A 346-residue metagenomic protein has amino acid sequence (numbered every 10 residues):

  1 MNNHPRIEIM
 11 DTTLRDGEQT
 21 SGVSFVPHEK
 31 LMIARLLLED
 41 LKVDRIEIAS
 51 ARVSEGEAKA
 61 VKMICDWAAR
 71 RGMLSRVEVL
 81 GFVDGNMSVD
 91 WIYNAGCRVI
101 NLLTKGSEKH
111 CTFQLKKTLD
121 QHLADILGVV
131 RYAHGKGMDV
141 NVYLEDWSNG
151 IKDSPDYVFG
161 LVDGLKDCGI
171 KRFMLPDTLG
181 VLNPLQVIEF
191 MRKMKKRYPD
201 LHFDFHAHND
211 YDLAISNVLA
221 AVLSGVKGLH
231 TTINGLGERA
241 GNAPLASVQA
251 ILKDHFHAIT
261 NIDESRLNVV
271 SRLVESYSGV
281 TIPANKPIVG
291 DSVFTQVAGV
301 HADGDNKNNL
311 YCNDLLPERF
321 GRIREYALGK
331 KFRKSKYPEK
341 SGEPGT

Functional and structural regions predicted by a protein language model:
N3-I9, R15-D16, T20-R45, M63-G72 (+2 more regions): Alpha/beta enzyme core
R6-I7, D11-T13, H257-T346: A mid-to-C-terminal "edge-of-domain" accessory segment
R45-S50, R76-V79, M174, D204-H206: Short catalytic-loop micro-motif centered on adjacent basic/acidic residues
V77-D84, H202-L213, E238: Glycine-rich beta-to-alpha transition loops that act as phosphate-gripper elements at the mouths of alpha/beta enzyme
S107-H110, V181, D212, G235-A240: Short gly/pro/ser/thr-enriched loop/turn and capping motifs at secondary-structure boundaries
H206-N234: Small-aliphatic-rich amphipathic alpha-helix that forms the alpha element of a beta-alpha
G237-L267: C-terminal helical cap(s) of enzyme catalytic domains, especially alpha/beta-barrels
